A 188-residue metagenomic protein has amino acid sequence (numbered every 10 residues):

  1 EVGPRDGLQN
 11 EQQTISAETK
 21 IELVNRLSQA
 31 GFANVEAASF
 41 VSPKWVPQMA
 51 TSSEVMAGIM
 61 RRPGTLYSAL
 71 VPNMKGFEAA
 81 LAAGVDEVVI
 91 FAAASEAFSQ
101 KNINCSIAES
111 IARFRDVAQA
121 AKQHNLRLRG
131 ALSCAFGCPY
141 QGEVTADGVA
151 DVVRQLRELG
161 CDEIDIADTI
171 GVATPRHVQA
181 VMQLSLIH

Functional and structural regions predicted by a protein language model:
E1-F40, Q48, R62: Conserved N-terminal beta1-alpha1 strand-loop-helix module at the mouth
G3-T19, L66-N73, K101-S106, A135-D147: Active-site mouth loops of central-metabolism enzymes
G7, L27, A80, V88 (+2 more regions): Conserved, mostly hydrophobic/aromatic
G31-A33, R61-Y67, V85-D86, H124-L128 (+1 more regions): Short, well-ordered coil/turn segments that N-cap beta-strands
N34-M56, A92-C105, F136-Y140, D165-P175: Glycine-rich, proline-tolerant flexible connector loops at the mouths of alpha/beta enzymes
A37-A79, L184: N-terminal active-site wall of soluble small-molecule enzyme domains
D86-S95, R129-S133: Non-cysteine beta-strand/loop elements that form the S-adenosyl-L-methionine
I187-H188: Conserved small/polar residues in nucleotide/adenosyl-binding loops
